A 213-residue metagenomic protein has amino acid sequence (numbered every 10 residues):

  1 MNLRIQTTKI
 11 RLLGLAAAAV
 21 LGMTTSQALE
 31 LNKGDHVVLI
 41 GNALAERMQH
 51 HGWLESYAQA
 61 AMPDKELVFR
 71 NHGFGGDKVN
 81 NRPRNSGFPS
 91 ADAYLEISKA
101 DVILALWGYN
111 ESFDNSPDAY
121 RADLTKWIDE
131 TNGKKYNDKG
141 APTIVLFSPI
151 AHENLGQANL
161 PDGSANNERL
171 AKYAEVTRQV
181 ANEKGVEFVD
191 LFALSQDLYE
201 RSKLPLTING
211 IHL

Functional and structural regions predicted by a protein language model:
N2-G14: Bacterial N-terminal signal peptides that target proteins for export
L15-L21: Hydrophobic helical h-region of N-terminal Sec-dependent signal peptides in bacterial secretory/periplasmic proteins
G22-M23, E187: Local alpha-helix boundary/kink/capping signal
S26-A28: Boundary at the C-terminal end of the N-terminal hydrophobic targeting segment
L31, G52-R70, D77-L213: Alpha-helical cap/lid subdomain in secreted, periplasmic, or secretory-pathway luminal O-acyl-processing enzymes
H36-Q49, G75-N80: Catalytic nucleophile-elbow at a beta strand-turn-alpha helix junction centered on a G-D-S/GDSL motif, marking
